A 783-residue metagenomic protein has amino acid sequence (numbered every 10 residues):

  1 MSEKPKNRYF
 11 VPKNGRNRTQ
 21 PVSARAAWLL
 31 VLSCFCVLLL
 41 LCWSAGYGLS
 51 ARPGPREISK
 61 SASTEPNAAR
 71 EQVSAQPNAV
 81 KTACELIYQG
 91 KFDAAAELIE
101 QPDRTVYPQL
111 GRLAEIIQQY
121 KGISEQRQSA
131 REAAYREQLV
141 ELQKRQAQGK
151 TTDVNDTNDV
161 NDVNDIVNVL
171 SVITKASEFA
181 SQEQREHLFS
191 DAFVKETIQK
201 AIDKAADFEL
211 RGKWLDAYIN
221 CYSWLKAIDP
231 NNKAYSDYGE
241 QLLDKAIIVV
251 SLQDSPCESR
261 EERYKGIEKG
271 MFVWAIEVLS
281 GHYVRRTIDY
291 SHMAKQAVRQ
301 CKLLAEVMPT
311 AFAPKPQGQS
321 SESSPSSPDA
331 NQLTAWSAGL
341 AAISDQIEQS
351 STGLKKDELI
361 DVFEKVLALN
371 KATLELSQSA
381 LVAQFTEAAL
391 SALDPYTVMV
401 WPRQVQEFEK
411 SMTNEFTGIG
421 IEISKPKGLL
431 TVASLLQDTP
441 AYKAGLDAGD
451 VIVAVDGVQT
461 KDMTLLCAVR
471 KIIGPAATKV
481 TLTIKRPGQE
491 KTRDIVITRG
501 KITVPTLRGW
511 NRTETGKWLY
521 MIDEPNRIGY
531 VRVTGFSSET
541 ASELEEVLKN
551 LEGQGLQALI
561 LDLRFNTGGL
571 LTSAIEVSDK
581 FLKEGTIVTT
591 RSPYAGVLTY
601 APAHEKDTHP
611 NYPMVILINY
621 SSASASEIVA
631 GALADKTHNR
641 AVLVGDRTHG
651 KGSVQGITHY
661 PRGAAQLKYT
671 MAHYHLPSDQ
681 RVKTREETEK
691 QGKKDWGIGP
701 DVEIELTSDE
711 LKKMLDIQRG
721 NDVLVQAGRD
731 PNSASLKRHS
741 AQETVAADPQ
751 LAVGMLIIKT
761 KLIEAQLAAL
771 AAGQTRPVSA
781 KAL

Functional and structural regions predicted by a protein language model:
K4, R8-K13, R18, W28 (+14 more regions): C-terminal "post-core" interaction segments
C84-I87, Q146, N161, E209: Hydrophobic/aromatic side-chain positions at a characteristic register within alpha-helices of tetratricopeptide repeats
I99-I123, T174-E196, L225-L243: Short, charge-rich amphipathic alpha-helical segments embedded in non-transmembrane helical bundles/solenoids
K144, G149, D203-D207, E261 (+11 more regions): PDZ/PDZ-like domain segments forming the peptide/carboxylate-binding groove, activating on the N-terminal beta-strands
L188-I202, D207-Q346: Cationic-aromatic interfacial patches
S379, Q384-T386, L393-S434: PDZ/PDZ-like peptide-tail recognition elements
G428-T431, V453, C467-R512, T670-M671: PDZ-domain C-terminal substructure recognizer with occasional recognition of PDZ-binding tails
L446-I484, E545-K549, S573, K651-I657: PDZ domains, with a preference for the canonical peptide-binding region formed by the helix
